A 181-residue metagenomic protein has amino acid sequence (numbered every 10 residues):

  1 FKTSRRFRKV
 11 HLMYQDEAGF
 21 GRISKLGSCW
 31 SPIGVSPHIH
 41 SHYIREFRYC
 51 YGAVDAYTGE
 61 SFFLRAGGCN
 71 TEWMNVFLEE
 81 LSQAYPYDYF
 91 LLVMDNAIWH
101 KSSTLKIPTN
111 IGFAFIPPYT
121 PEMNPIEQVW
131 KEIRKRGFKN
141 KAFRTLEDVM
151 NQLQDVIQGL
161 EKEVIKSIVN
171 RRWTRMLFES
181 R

Functional and structural regions predicted by a protein language model:
F1-E79, T174-R181: Extended, low-complexity cationic-aromatic segments
R8-L12, E127-R181: C-terminal anion-handling pockets and recognition modules
R8-V10, D88-F90, I111: Short coil/turn segments at beta-strand junctions that form active-site/ligand-binding loops
M13-Q15, L91-M94, A114-P117: Short beta-strand segments
S36-I44, T109-Q128, A142: RNase H-like polynucleotidyl transferase catalytic core
E60, G68, E79-Y85, H100 (+2 more regions): Structured catalytic cores of enzymes that bind and process phosphorylated ligands/cofactors
D88-H100, N124: Acidic/histidine-rich, metal-coordinating catalytic segments
S102-T109: Short, aromatic/basic amphipathic alpha-helical patches
